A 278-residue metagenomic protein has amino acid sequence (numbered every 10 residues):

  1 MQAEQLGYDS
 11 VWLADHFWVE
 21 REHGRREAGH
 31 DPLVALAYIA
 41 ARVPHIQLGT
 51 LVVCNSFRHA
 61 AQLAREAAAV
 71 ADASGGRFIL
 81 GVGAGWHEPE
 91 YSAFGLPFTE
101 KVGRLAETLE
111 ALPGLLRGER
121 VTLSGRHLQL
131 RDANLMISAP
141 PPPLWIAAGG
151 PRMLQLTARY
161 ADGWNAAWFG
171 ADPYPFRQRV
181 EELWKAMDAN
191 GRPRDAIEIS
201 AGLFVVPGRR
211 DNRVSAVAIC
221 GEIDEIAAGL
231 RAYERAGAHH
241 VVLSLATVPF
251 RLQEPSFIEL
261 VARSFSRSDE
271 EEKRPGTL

Functional and structural regions predicted by a protein language model:
M1-L278: Active-site-adjacent structural elements that line small-molecule/cofactor binding pockets in enzymes
